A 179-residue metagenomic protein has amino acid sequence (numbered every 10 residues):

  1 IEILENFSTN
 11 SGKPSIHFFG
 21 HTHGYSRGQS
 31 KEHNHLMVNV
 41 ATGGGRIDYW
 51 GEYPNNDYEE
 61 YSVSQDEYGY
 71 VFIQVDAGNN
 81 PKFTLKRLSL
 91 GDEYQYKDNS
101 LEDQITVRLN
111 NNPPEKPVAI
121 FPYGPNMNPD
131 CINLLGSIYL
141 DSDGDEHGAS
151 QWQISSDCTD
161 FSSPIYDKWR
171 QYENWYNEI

Functional and structural regions predicted by a protein language model:
I1-S15: Active-site-proximal segments of metal-dependent phosphoesterases and phosphodiesterases across multiple
P14-I16, T22-T159: Metal-dependent phosphoesterase/phosphodiesterase active-site architecture
A149-I179: Recognizes extended acidic, P/S/T-rich segments that occur within or adjacent to Ig-like beta-sandwich modules
